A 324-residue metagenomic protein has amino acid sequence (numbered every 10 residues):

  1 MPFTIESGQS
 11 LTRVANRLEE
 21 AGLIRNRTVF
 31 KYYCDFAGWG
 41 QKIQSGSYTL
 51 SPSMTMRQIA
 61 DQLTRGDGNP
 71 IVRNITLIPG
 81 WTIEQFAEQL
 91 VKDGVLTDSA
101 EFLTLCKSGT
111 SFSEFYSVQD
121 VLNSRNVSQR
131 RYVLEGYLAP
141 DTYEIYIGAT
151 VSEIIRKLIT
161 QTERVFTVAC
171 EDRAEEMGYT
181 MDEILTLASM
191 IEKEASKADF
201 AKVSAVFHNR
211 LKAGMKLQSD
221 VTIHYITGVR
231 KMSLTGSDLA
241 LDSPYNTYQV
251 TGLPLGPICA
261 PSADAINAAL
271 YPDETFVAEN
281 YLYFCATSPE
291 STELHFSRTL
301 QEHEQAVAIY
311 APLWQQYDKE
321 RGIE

Functional and structural regions predicted by a protein language model:
M1-T162: Signal peptide-directed extracytoplasmic domains
V95-L96, T110-E324: Bacterial extracytoplasmic/cell-wall-associated proteins, especially those involved in peptidoglycan
